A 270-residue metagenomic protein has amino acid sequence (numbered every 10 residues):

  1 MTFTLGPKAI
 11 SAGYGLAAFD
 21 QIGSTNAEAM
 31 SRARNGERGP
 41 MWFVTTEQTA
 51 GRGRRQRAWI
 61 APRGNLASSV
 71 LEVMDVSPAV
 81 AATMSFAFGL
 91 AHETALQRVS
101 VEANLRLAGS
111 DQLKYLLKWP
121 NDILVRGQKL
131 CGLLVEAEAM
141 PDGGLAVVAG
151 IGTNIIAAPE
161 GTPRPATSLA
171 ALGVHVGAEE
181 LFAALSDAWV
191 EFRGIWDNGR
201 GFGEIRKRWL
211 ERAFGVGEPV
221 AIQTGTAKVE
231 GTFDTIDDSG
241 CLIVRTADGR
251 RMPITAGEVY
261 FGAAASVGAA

Functional and structural regions predicted by a protein language model:
M1-K114, H175, M252, V267-A270: N-terminal lobe of the biotin/lipoate ligase/transferase fold
T25, S68, D122, G152 (+2 more regions): Residue-level signal for inorganic ion chemistry
T46-Q48, L71, L124, A221-Q223 (+1 more regions): A generic structural motif
K118-V125, K129-L130, L134: Glycine- and Gly-Pro-enriched alpha-helical subdomains that act as flexible, kink-prone "lid/hinge" or packing modules
A137-A139: Short, low-complexity Ser/Thr-rich regulatory SLiMs
D142-V174: Short, acidic (Asp/Glu-rich) active-site segment that either coordinates a divalent metal cofactor
L172-T226, A265-A270: Conserved, helical-rich catalytic subdomain that frames metal- and/or nucleotide-binding sites in enzyme alpha/beta
V216-A270: Conserved RNA-binding domains used in RNP assembly and mRNA/RNA metabolism
